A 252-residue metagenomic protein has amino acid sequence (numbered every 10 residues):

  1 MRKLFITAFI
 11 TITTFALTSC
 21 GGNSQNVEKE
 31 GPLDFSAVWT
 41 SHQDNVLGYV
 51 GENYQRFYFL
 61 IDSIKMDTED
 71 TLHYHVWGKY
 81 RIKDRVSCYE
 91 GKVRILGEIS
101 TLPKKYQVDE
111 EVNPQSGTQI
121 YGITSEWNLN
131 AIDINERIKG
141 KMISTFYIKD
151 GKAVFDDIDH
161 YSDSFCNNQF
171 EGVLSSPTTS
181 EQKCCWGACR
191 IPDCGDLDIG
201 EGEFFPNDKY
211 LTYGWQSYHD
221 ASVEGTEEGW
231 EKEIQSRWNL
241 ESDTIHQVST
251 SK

Functional and structural regions predicted by a protein language model:
M1-L4: Positively charged n-region of N-terminal signal peptides that target proteins for export
I6-T11: Sec-dependent N-terminal signal peptides
A16-S19: C-terminal motif of bacterial Sec signal peptides marking the signal peptidase cleavage site
G21-V27: Bacterial lipoprotein signal-peptidase II cleavage site
E28-G195, G200-K252: Central antiparallel beta-sheet cores of small beta-barrel/beta-sandwich binding domains
